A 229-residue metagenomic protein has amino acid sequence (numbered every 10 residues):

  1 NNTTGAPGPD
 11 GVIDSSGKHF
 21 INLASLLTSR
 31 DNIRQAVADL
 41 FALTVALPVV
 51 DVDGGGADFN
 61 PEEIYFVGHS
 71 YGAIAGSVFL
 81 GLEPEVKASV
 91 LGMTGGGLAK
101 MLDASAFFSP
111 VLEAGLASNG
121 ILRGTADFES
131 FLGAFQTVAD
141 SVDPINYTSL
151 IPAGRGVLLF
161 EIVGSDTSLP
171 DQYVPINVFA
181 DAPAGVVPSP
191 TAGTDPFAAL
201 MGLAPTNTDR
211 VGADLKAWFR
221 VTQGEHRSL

Functional and structural regions predicted by a protein language model:
N1-T44: Cap/lid segment of the alpha/beta-hydrolase catalytic domain
A46-D53: Conserved helix-loop functional segments at active or binding sites
G56-S70: Alpha/beta-hydrolase fold nucleophile elbow
P61-E63, P84-A88, A153-V157, L215: Loop/turn elements at helix/coil->beta-strand transitions in domains of secreted/extracellular proteins
F66, L91, L159-E161: Structural beta-sheet core signal
F66-G68, A73-P84: Short glycine-enriched nucleophile-adjacent loop and the immediately C-terminal alpha-helix near the catalytic center
P84-M101: A conserved short beta-strand
G96-S228: The feature captures the conserved acid-bearing segment of alpha/beta-hydrolase catalytic domains
